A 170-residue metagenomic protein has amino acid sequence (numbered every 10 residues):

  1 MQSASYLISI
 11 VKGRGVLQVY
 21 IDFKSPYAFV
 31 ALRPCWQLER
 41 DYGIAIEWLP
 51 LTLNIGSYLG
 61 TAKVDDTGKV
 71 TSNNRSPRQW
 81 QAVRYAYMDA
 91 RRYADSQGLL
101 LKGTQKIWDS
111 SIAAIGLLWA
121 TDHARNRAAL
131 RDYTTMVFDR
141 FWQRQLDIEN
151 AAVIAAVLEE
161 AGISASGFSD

Functional and structural regions predicted by a protein language model:
M1-K12: Extreme N-terminal leader/targeting segments of oxidoreductases
Q2-A4, Q79, D109, N150: Alpha-helix initiation/capping motif
I10-A45, D122-D170: C-terminal cap of thioredoxin/glutaredoxin-like
F29-F141: Structural alpha/beta surface segment adjacent to cysteine/selenocysteine redox centers across thiol/disulfide enzymes
